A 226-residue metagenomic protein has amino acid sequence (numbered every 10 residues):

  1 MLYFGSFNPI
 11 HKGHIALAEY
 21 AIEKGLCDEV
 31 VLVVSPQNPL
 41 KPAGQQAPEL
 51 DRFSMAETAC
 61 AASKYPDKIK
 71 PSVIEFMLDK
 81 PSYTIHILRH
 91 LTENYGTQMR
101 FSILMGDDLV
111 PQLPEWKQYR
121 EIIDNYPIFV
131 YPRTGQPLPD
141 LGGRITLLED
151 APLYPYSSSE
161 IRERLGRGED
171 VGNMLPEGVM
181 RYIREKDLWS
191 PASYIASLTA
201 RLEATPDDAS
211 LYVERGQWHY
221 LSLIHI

Functional and structural regions predicted by a protein language model:
M1-L198: Nucleotidyltransferase catalytic core that binds NTPs
L202-E203: A conserved position within tetratricopeptide repeats
I224-I226: Conserved small/polar residues in nucleotide/adenosyl-binding loops
